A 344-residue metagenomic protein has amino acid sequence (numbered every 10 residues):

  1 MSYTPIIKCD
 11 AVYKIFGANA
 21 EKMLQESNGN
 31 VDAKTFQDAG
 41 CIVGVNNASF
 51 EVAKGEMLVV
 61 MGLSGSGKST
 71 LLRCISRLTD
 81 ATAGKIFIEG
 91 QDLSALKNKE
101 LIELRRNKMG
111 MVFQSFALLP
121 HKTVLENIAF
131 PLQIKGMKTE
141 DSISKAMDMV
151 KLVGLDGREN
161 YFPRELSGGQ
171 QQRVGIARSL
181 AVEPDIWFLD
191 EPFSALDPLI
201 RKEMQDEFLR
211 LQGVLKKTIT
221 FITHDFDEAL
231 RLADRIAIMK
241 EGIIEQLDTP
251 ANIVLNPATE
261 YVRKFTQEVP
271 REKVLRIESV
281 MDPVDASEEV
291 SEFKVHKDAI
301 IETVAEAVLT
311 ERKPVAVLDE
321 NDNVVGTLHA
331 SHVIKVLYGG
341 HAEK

Functional and structural regions predicted by a protein language model:
K8, Q25-K34, Q91-D92, Q133 (+1 more regions): Conserved ABC ATPase "signature" region
S76: Helix-to-loop junction immediately C-terminal to a conserved catalytic motif
G84-D92: Conserved ABC transporter NBD signature motif
F162-L166, Q170: Conserved ABC ATPase signature
A181-D185: A short, proline-enriched helix->beta-strand linker immediately N-terminal to the Walker B motif in ABC-type P-loop
L247-D248, N256, T327: ABC ATPase "signature
V290-E320, T327-K344: The conserved cystathionine-beta-synthase
